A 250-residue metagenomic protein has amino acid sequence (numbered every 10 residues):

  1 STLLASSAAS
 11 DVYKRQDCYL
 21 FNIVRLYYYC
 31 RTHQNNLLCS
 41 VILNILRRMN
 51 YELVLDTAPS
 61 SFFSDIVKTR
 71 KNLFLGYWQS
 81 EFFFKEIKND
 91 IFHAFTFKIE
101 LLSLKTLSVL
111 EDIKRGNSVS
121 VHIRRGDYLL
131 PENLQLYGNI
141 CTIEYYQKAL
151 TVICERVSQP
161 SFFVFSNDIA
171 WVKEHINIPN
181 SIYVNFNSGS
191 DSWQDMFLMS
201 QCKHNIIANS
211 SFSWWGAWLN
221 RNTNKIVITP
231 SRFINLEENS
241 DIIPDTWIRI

Functional and structural regions predicted by a protein language model:
S1, L134-Y137, F186: Conserved short-loop catalytic and cofactor-binding motifs
S1-A9, Y13: Single conserved hydrophobic/aromatic residue that forms the stacking wall/gate of nucleotide- or nucleobase-binding
T2, H122, H204: Histidine-centered active-site/metal-ligand motif
A5, D112-I113, L198: Structural alpha-helical scaffold elements that stabilize or flank donor/cofactor-binding regions in carbohydrate
D11-V157: Secretory-pathway luminal glycosyltransferase catalytic domains
V12, P179-N180, I243-P244: Short secondary-structure boundary/capping segments
F21, N235-I250: Leloir-type glycosyltransferase catalytic cores
Q147, T151-E237: Donor-binding and catalytic core of enzymes assembling or modifying cell-surface/extracellular glycoconjugates
